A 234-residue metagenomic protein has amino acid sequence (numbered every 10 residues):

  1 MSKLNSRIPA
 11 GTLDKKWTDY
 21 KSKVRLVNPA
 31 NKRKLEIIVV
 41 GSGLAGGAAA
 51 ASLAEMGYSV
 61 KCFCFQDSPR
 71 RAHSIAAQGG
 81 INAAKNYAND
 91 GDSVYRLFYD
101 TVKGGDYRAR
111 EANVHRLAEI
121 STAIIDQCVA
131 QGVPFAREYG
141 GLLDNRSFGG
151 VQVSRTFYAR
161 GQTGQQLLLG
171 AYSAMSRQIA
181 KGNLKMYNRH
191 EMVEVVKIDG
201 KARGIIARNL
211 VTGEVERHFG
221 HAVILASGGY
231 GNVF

Functional and structural regions predicted by a protein language model:
S2-Y20, V24, F65-R203, A207-V211 (+1 more regions): Conserved N-terminal/central alpha/beta ligand/cofactor-binding core
N28-P29, R33, Y58-R70: Short, hydrophobic/aliphatic alpha-helical segments
K32-L35, V211-A222: Core beta-strand elements of the Rossmann-like FAD/NAD(P) dinucleotide-binding domain in flavoenzyme oxidoreductases
L35-C62: N-terminal Rossmann-like FAD-binding beta1-loop-alpha1 element of flavoenzymes
G47, E214, N232-V233: Short glycine-rich, flexible loops that bind phosphorylated cofactors or substrates
A222-F234: Glycine-rich loop(s) and the adjacent beta-strand/alpha-helix scaffold that form part
